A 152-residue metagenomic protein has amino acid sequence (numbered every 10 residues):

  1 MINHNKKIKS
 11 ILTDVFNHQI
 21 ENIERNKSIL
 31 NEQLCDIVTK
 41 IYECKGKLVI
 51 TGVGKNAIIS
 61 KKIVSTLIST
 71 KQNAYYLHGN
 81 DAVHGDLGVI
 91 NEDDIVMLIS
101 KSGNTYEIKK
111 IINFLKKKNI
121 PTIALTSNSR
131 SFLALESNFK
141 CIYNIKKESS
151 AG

Functional and structural regions predicted by a protein language model:
M1-G46: An N-terminal, well-structured beta->alpha segment
Y42, G46-G152: Glycine-rich phosphate-binding loops that contact phosphosugars or nucleotide phosphates
